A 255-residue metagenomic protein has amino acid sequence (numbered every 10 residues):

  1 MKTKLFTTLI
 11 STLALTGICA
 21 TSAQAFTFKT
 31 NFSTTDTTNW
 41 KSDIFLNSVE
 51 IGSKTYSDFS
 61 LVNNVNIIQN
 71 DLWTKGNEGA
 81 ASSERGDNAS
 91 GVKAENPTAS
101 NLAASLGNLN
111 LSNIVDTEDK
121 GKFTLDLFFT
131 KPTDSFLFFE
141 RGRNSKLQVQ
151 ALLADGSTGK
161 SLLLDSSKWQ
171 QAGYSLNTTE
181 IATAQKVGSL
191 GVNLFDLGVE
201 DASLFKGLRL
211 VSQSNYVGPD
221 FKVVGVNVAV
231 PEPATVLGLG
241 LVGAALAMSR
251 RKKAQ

Functional and structural regions predicted by a protein language model:
M1-T27, G218-M248: Short, threonine-centered small-residue motifs that mark membrane-proximal processing/anchoring sites and TM-junction
F26-D119: N-terminal targeting leaders for non-cytosolic proteins
F128-S135: Extended extracellular/luminal ectodomain segments enriched in beta-structured repeat modules
K131, G142-N144: Short proline/glycine-enriched turn/loop motifs at strand-loop junctions of beta-rich domains
S135-F139, R209-V211: Residues within well-ordered beta-strands of beta-sheet-rich folds
S145-G156: Short, surface-exposed beta-strand/strand-loop-strand elements in extracellular ectodomains
G159-A229: Terminal, low-complexity interaction segments
A247-Q255: C-terminal membrane-anchoring or membrane-association module
